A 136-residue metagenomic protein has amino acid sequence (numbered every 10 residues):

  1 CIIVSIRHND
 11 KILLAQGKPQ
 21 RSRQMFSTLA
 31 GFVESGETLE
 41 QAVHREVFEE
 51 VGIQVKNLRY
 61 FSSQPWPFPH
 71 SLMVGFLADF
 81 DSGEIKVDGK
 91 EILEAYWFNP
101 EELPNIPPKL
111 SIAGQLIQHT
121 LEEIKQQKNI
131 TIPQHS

Functional and structural regions predicted by a protein language model:
C1-T28, Q54-V55, A78-F80: N-terminal strand-loop-strand
I2, E40-Q41: Functionally critical, mid-to-C-terminal surface segments that flank or help form catalytic/ligand
I2, L72-V74, L93: Change "...and in nucleic-acid phosphodiester-cleaving endonucleases..." to "...and in nucleic-acid processing enzymes
R21-F26, D88-S136: Nudix hydrolase/Nudix homology domain
L29, V43, V47: Hydrophobic alpha-helical positions that pack around
E37: Surface-exposed, charge/polar-rich loops and edge strands
G52-F61: Short, well-structured beta-strand/strand-turn elements
Q64-V87: Active-site-adjacent beta-strand/loop module that shapes the phosphate/pyrophosphate-binding cleft
